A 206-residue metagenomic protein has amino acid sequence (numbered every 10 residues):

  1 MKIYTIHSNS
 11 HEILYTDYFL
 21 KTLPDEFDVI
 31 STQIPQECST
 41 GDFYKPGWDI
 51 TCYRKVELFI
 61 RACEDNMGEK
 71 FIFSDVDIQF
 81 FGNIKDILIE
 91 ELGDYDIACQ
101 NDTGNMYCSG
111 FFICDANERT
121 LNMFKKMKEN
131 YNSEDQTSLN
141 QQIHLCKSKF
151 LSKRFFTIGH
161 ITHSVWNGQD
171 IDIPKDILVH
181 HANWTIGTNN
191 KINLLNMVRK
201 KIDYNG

Functional and structural regions predicted by a protein language model:
M1-E69, A116-E118, I173-P174, T188-G206: N-terminal anchoring/stem segment of glycosyltransferases
N9-H11, Q36-C38, I78-Q79, T103-M106 (+4 more regions): Short, solvent-exposed loop/turn segments at secondary-structure junctions
D17-K21, F59-I60, K85-I89, Q136-N140 (+1 more regions): Short amphipathic alpha-helical segments and helix-helix/interface helices
D28-Q33, I72-D75, A98-C99, K149-S152 (+1 more regions): A structural signal for short, well-ordered beta-strand segments and their strand-loop junctions that often border
P46-I50, D77, N130: Short, flexible loop segments at the rims of nucleotide/cofactor-binding pockets, characterized by
T51-Y107, F111-L121: GT-A fold catalytic core of metal-dependent nucleotide-sugar glycosyltransferases, centered on the diacidic
E118-G206: Catalytic core and acceptor-binding pocket of nucleotide-sugar-dependent glycosyltransferases
